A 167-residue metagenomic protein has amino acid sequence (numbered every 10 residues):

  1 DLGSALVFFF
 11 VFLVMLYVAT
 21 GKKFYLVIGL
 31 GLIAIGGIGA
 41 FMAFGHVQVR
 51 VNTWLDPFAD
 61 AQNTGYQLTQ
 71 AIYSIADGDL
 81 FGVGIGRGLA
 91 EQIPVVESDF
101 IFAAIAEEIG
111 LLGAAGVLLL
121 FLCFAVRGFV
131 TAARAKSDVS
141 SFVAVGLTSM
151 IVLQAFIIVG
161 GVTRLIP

Functional and structural regions predicted by a protein language model:
D1-L16, F44, A106-G113: Helix-loop-helix junctions and helix-breaking kinks within/between transmembrane helices of multi-pass membrane
G3, V7, V11, F24-I28 (+1 more regions): Alpha-helical transmembrane segments of integral membrane proteins
L6, G82, L112-L119, S149-G160: Hydrophobic alpha-helical segments of membrane proteins
F10-V14, L30-G36, A144-I151: Small-residue-enriched core segments of transmembrane alpha-helices in multipass membrane transport and channel
L13-K22, A40, L122-A133: Structural signal for the C-terminal ends of transmembrane alpha-helices and the immediately following loop
Y25-G116, K136-S140: Hydrophobic, glycine- and aromatic-enriched re-entrant/interface helices and adjoining loop segments
I38, M42-H46, C123-R127, I151-Q154 (+1 more regions): Transmembrane alpha-helix boundary/anchor motif
A132-P167: Loop-to-helix entry and N-terminal half of a specific, functionally important transmembrane alpha helix in multi-pass
